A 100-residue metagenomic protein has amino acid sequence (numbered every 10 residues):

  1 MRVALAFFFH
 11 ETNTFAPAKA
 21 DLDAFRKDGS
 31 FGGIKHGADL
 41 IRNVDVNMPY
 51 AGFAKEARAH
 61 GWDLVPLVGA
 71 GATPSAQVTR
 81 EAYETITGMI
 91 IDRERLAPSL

Functional and structural regions predicted by a protein language model:
M1-H60: N-terminal amphipathic/basic leader segments beginning at the initiator methionine
A4-E11, F15-P17, F25, P74-L100: Active-site histidine-anchored catalytic micro-motif
H36, I41-N43, G69-E84: Conserved beta-strand-loop surface patch within small alpha/beta domains used for substrate/adaptor or ligand engagement
G61-G69: Short beta-strand elements in bilobed, periplasmic/extracellular small-molecule ligand-binding domains
